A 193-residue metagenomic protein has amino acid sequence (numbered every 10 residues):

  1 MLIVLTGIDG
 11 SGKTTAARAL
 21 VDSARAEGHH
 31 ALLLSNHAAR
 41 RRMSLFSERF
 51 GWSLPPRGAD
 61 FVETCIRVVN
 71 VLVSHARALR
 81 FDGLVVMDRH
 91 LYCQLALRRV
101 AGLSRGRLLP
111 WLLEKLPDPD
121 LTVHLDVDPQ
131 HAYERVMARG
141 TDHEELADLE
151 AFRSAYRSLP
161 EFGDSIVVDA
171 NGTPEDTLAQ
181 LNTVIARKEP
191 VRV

Functional and structural regions predicted by a protein language model:
L5: Hydrophobic anchor at the beta1->P-loop junction of P-loop NTPases
I8: P-loop (Walker A) phosphate-binding loop of NTP-binding proteins
K13: Conserved lysine of the Walker
A16: Hydrophobic positions on the alpha1 helix immediately C-terminal to the Walker A/P-loop
D22-L33: Post-Walker A helix-loop "phosphate-sensing" segment adjacent to the P-loop in P-loop NTPases
L32-L103, R107: ATP-dependent small-molecule kinase phosphotransfer cores that center on conserved nucleotide phosphate-binding segments
Q94-R157: A glycine- and Lys/Arg-enriched "phosphate-lid" helix/loop adjacent to the NTP-binding pocket of small-molecule kinases
Q130-V193: NTP-dependent small-molecule kinase module
